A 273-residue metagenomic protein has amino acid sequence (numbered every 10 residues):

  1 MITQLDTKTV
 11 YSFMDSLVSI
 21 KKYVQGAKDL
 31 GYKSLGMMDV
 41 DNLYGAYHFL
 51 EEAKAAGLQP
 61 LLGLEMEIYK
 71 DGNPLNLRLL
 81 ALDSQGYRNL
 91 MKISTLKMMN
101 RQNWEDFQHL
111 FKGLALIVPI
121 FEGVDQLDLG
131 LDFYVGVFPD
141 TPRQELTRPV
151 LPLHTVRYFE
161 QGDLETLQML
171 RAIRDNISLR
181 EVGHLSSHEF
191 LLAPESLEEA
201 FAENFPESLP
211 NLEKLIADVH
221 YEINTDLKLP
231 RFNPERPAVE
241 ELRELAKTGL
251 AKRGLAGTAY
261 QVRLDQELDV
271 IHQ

Functional and structural regions predicted by a protein language model:
M1-Q273: Phosphodiester-processing cores and adjacent nucleic acid-binding clamps
